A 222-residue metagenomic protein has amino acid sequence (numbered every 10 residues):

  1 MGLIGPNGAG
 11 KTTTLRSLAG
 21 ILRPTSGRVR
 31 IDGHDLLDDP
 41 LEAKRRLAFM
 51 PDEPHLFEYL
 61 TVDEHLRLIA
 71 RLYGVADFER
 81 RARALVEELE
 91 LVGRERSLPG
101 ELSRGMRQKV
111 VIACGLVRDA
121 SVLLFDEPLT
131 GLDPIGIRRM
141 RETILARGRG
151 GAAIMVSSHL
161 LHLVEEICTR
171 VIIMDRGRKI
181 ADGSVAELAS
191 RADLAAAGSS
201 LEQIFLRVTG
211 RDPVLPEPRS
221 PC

Functional and structural regions predicted by a protein language model:
G27-D38, A43: Conserved ABC transporter NBD signature motif
R67, R71-R94: Conserved ABC ATPase "signature" region
L98-G105: Conserved ABC ATPase signature
L123-E127: Catalytic Walker B motif of ABC-type/P-loop ATPase nucleotide-binding domains
V164-E165: A short, surface-exposed alpha-helical micro-motif characterized by mixed small hydrophobic and charged/polar residues
D182-G183: ABC ATPase "signature
